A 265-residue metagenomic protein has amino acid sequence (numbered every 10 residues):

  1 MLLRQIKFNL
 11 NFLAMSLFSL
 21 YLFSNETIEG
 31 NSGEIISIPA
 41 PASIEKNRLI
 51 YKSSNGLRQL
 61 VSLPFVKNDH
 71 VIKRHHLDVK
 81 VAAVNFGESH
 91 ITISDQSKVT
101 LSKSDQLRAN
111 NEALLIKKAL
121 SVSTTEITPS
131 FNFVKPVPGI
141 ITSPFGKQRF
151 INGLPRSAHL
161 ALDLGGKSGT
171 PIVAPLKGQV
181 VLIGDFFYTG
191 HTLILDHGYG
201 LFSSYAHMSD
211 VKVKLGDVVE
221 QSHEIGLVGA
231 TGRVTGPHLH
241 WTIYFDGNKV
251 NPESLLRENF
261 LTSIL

Functional and structural regions predicted by a protein language model:
L2-L13: Bacterial N-terminal signal peptides that target proteins for export
L20-T92: Cationic-aromatic interfacial patches
V66, A82-V84, G146, G169 (+4 more regions): Solvent-exposed coil/turn segments that connect beta secondary-structure elements in extracytoplasmic/periplasmic
A82-T189: Surface-exposed, glycine-biased beta-strand/turn segments
F86-N110, L115, P129, K214-Q221 (+1 more regions): Acidic, glycine-rich catalytic/binding loops that coordinate metals and/or anionic ligands
H159, H207, H238-T242: Histidine-centered divalent metal-coordination motifs
P171-V180, D210-V228: Short, well-structured beta-strand-loop connectors
P175-S209, P237: Zn2+-dependent peptidoglycan hydrolase active-site motif and core
